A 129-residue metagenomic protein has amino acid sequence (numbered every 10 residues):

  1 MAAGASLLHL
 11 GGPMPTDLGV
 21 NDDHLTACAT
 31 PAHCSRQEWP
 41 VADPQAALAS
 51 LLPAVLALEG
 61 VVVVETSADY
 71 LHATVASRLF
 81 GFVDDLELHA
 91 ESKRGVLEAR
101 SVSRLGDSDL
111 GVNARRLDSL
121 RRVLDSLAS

Functional and structural regions predicted by a protein language model:
A3-S129: Ser/Thr-rich, low-complexity intrinsically disordered terminal regions
